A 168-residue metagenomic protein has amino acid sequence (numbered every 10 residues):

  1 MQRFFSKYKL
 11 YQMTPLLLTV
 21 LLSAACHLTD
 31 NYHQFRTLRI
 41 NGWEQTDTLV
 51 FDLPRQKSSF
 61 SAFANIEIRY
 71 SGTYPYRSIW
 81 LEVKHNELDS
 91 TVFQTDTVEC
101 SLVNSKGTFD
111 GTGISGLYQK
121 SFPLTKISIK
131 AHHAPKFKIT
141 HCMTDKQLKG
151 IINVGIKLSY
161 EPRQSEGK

Functional and structural regions predicted by a protein language model:
Q2-T14: Bacterial N-terminal signal peptides that target proteins for export
S23-A25: C-terminal motif of bacterial Sec signal peptides marking the signal peptidase cleavage site
H27-T29: Bacterial signal peptide processing site
D47-Y76: Post-signal-peptide N-terminal segment of Sec-exported extracytoplasmic proteins
S59-N65, I127-C142: Noncatalytic modules at the cell exterior or secretory-pathway interfaces, chiefly beta-strand-rich lectin/adhesion
S71-T73, Q119-F122, H141-K149: Short acidic/polar inter-strand loop motif in beta-rich domains
E82, N86, T144-K168: Exposed low-complexity, polar/acidic, P/S/T/G-rich flexible segments that act as propeptides, protease-susceptible
V98-S128: An anionic, turn-rich surface loop/hairpin at beta-sheet edges that serves as a generic interaction/coordination patch
